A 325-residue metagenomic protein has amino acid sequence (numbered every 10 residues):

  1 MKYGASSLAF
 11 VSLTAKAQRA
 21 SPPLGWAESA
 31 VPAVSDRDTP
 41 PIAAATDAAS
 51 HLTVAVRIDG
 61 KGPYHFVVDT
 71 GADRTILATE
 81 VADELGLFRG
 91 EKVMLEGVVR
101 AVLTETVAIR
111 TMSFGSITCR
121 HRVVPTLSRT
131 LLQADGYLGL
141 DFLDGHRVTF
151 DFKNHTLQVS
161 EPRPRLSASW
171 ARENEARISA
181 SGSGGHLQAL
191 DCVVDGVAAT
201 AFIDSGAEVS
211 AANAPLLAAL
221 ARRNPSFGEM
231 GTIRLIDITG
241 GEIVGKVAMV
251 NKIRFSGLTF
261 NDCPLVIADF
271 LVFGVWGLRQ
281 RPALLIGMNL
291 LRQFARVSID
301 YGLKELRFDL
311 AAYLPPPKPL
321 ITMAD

Functional and structural regions predicted by a protein language model:
G4-D325: Pepsin/retropepsin-fold aspartyl endopeptidases
